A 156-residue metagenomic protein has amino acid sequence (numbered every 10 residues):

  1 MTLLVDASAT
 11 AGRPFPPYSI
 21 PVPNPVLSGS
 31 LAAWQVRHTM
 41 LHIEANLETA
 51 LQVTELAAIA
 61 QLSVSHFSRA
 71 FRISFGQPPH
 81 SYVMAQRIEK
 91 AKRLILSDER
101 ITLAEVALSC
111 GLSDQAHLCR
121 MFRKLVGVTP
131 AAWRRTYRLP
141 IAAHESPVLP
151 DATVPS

Functional and structural regions predicted by a protein language model:
M1-S28, L139-S156: N-terminal intrinsically disordered/low-complexity leader segments
T10-V26, A50-Q86, A107-A132: Basic/polar phosphate-binding segments, predominantly the helix-turn-helix DNA-binding elements of transcriptional
R37, L41-A45, T49-T54, S74-S113 (+1 more regions): Terminal helix-turn-helix DNA-binding modules in bacterial transcription factors
